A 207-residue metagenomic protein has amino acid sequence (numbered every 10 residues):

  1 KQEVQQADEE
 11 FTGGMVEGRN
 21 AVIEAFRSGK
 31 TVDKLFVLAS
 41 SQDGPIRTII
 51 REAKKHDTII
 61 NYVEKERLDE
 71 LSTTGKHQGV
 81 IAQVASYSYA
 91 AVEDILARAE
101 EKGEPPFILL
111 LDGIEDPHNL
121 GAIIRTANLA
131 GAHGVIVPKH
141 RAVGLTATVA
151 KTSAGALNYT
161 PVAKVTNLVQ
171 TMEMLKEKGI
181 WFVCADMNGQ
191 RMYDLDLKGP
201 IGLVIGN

Functional and structural regions predicted by a protein language model:
K1-R98: N-terminal positively charged helical leader segments and presequences
R27-T31, E100-D194: RNA substrate-binding interface of SAM-dependent RNA methyltransferases
L197-G199: Charged helix-capping and loop-helix junction motifs
N207: PLD/PLD-like phosphodiesterase catalytic module centered on the HKD motif
